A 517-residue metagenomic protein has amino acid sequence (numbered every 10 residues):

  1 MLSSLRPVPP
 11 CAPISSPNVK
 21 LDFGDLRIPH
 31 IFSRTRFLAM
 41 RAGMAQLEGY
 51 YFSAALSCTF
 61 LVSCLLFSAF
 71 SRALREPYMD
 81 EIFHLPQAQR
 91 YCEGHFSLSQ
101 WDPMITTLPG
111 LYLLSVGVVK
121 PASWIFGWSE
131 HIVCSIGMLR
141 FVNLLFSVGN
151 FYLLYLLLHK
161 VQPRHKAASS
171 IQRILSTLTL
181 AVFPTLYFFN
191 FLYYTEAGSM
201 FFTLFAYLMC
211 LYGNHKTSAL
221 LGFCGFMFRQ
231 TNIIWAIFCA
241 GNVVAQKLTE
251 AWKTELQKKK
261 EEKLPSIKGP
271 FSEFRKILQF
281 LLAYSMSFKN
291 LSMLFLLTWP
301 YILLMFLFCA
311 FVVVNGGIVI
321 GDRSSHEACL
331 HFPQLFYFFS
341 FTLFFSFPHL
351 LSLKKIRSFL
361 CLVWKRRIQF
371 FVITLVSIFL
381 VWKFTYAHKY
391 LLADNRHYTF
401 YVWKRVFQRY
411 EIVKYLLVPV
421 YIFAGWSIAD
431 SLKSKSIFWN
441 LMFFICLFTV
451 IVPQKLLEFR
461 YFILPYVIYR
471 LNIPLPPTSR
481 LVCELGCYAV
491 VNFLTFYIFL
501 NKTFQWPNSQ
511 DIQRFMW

Functional and structural regions predicted by a protein language model:
R6, P17-S68: Start-transfer (signal-anchor) and selected internal transmembrane alpha helices of multi-pass inner/ER membrane
Q46-E81, M305-V312, L375-F384, F448-V450 (+1 more regions): Transmembrane signal-anchor helices characteristic of membrane glycosylation enzymes that use polyprenol
R72-P77, G94-K120, V133-S147: Membrane-proximal lumenal/periplasmic loop motifs of glycosylation machinery
Y78, T185-G198, E458-F459: Short acidic/glycine- and proline-prone juxtamembrane loop motifs at membrane-interface regions of multi-pass membrane
F141-H165: Transmembrane-helix motifs of polytopic, lipid-linked glycan transferases
A168-T185, A197: Membrane-embedded helix bundles of polyisoprenyl
S176-L178, P184, L204-M209, K216-Q230 (+3 more regions): Membrane-interface alpha helices of multi-pass inner-membrane proteins
G225-V402, N492-Q505: Membrane-lumen/periplasm interface segments of specific transmembrane helices in polyprenyl phosphate-linked
